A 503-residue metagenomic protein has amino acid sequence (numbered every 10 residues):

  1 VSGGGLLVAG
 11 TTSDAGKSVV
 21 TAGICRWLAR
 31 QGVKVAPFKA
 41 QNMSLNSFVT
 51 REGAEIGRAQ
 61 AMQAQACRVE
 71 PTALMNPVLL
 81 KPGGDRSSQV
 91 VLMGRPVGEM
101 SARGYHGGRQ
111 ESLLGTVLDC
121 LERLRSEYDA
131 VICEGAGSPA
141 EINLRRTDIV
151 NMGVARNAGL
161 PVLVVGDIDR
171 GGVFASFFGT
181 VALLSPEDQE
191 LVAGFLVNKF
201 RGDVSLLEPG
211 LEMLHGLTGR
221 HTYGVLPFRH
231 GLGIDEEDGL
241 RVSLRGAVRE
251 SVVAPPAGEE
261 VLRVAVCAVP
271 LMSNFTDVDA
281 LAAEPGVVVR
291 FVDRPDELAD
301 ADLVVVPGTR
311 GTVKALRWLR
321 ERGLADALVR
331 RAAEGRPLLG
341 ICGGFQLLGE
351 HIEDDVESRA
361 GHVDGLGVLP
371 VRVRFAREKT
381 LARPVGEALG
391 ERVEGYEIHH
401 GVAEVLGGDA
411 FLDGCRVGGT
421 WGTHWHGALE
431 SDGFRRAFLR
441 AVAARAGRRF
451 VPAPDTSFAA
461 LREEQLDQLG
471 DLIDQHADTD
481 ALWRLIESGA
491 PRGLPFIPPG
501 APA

Functional and structural regions predicted by a protein language model:
V1-L328, P337, D354, R377 (+1 more regions): Flexible phosphate-sensing "switch/lid" loops adjacent to ATP/NTP-binding sites across phosphate-transfer
A333: Immediate flanking context of iron-sulfur cluster ligation sites
C342-G343: Catalytic nucleophile serine of serine hydrolases, specifically the conserved "nucleophile elbow" pentapeptide
Q346: Glycine-rich SAM-binding Motif I of class I
G349-V356: Extracellular/periplasmic helix-exit of transmembrane alpha-helices
H351, V371-R372, G401: Short loop segments at secondary-structure junctions
V356-R359, V363-A382: Conserved P-loop NTPase catalytic core
